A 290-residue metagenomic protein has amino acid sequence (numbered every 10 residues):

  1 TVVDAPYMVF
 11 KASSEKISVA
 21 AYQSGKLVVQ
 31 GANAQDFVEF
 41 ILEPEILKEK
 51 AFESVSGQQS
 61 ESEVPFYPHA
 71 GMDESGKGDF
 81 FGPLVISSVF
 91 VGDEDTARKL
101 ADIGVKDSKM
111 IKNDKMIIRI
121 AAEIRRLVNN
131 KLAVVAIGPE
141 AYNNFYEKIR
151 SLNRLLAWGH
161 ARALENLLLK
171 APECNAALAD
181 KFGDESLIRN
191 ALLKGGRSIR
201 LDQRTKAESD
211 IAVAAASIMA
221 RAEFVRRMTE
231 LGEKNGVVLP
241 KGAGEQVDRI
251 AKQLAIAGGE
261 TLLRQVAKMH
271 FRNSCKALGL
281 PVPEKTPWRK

Functional and structural regions predicted by a protein language model:
T1-K290: RNase H-like, Mg2+-dependent phosphodiesterase core, and more generally RNA phosphate-backbone-engaging helix-loop
